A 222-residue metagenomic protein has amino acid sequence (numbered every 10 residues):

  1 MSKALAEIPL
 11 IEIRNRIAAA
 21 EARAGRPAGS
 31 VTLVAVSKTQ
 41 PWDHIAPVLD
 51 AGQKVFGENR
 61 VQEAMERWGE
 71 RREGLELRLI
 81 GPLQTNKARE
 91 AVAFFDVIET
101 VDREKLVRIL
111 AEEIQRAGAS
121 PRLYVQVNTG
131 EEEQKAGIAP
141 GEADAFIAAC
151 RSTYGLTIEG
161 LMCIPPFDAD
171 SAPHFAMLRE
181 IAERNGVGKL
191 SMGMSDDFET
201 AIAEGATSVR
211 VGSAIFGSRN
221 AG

Functional and structural regions predicted by a protein language model:
M1-K189, M194-D196, I202-E204, S218-R219: Conserved alpha/beta-domain cores
A206-G222: Gly/Pro- and small hydrophobic-enriched strand-loop and loop-to-helix capping segments that sit at the rims
